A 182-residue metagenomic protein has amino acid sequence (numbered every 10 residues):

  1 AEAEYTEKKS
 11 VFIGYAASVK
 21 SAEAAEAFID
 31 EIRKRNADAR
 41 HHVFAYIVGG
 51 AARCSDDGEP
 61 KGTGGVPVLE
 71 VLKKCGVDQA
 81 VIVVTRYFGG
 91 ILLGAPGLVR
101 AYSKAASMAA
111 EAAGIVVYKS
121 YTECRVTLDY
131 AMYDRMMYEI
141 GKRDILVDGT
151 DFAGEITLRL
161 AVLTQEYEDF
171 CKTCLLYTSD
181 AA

Functional and structural regions predicted by a protein language model:
A1-G62: C-terminal regulatory domains involved in ligand/effector binding and gene-expression control
S21, D129-M132, L163-E168: Helix N-cap motif at beta-to-alpha junctions
Y46-I47, D78-F88: Glycine- and acidic-rich phosphate- and metal-coordinating loops
V116-D129: Short glycine-/aliphatic-rich beta-strand segments at the starts of folded cytosolic domains
L128-D144: Short amphipathic alpha-helix segments
E139-I140, F170-L176: Short amphipathic alpha-helices in soluble, non-transmembrane regions that often serve as interface/regulatory elements
Y177-A182: Conserved small/polar residues in nucleotide/adenosyl-binding loops
